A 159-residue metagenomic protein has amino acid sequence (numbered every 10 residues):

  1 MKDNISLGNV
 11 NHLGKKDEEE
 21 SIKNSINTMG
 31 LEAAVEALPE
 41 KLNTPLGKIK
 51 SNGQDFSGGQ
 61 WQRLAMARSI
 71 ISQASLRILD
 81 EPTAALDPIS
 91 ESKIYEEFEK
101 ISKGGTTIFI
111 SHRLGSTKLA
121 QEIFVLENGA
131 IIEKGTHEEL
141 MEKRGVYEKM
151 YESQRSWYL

Functional and structural regions predicted by a protein language model:
K2-N11, N27: Short helical segment in ABC ATPase nucleotide-binding domains corresponding to the A-loop/adjacent helical element
E32-L64, W157-Y158: ABC-fold ATPase nucleotide-binding domain signature/coupling loops
A37-K41, E96, R113, K118-L159: C-terminal portion of ABC ATPase nucleotide-binding domains
N52-G53, I71-S75, G104: A short, proline-enriched helix->beta-strand linker immediately N-terminal to the Walker B motif in ABC-type P-loop
Q54, L64-S69, K93, F109: ABC ATPase nucleotide-binding domain "signature" region
R77-E81: Catalytic Walker B motif of ABC-type/P-loop ATPase nucleotide-binding domains
P88-I89: Helix N-cap at the start of a conserved alpha-helix in ABC-type nucleotide-binding domains
K100-F109, T117: Conserved catalytic loops of ABC-family nucleotide-binding domains
